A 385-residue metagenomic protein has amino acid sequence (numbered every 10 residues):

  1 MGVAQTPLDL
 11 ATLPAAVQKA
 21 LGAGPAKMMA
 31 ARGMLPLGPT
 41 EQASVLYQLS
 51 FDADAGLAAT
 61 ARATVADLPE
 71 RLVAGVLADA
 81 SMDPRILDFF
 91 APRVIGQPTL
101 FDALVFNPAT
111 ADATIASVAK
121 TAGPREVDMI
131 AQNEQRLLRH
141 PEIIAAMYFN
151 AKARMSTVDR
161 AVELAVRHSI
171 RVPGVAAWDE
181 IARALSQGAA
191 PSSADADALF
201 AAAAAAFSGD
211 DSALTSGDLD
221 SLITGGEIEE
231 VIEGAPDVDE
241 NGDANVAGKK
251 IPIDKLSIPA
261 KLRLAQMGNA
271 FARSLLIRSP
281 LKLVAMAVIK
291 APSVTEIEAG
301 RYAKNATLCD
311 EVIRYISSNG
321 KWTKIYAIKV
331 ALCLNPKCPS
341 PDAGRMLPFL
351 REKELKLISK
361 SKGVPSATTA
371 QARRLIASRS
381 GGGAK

Functional and structural regions predicted by a protein language model:
M1-K385: Alpha-helical scaffold segments
